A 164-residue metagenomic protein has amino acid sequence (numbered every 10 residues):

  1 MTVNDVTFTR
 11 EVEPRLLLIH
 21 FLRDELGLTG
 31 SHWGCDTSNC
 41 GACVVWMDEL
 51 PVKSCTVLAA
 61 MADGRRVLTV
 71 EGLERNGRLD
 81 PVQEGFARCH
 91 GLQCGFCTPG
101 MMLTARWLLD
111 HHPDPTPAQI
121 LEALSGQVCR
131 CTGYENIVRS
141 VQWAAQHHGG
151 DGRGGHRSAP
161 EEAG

Functional and structural regions predicted by a protein language model:
M1-G164: Signature of N-terminal electron-transfer/Fe-S-associated modules in redox systems
